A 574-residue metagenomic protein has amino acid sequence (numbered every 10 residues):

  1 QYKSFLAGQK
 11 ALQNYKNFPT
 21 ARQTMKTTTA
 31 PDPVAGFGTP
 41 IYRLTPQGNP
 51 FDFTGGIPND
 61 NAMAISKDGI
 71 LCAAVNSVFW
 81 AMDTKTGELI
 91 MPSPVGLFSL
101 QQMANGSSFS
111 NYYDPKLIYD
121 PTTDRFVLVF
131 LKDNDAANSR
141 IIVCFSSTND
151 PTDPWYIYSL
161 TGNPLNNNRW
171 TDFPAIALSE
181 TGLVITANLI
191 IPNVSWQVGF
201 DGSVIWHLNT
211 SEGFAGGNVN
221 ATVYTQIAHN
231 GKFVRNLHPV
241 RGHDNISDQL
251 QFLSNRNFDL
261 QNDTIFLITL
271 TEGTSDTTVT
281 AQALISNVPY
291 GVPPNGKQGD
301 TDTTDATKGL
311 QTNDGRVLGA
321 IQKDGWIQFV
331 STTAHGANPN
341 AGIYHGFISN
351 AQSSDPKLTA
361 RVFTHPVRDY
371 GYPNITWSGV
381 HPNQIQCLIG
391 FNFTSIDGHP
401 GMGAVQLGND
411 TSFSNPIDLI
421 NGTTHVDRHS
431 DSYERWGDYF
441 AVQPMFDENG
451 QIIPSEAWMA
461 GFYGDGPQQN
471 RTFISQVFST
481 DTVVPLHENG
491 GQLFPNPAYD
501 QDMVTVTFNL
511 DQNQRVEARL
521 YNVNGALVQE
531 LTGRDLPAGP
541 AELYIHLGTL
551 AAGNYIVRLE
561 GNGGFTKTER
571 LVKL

Functional and structural regions predicted by a protein language model:
Q1-D481: C-terminal PAP-associated
S455-A460, V483-P485, I545, V557: Tryptophan-centric aromatic hotspots in well-structured domains and transmembrane helices
D481-T482, L574: Extracellular interdomain linker/stem segments of modular secreted and single-pass surface proteins
H487-F494, Y499-L574: C-terminal outer-membrane/trafficking sorting elements
